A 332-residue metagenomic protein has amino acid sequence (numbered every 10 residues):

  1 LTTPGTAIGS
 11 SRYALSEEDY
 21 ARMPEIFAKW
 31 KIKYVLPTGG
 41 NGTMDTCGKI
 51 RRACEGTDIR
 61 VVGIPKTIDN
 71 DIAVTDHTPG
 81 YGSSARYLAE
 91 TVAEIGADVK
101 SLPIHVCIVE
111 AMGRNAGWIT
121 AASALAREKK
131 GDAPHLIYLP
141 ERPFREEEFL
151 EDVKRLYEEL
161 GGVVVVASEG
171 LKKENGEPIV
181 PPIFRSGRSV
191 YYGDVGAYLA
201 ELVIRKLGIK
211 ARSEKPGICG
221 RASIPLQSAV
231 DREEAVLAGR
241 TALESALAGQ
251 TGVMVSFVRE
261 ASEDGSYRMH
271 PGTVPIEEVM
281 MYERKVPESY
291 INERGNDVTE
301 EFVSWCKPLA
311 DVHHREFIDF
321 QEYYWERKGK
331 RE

Functional and structural regions predicted by a protein language model:
L1-K33, G42-T43, I68, P79-G82 (+2 more regions): Glycine-rich oxoanion-binding loops at beta->alpha junctions
L1-S10, K66-D76, S101-H105, P181-I183: Gly-rich Lys/Arg/Thr-decorated short loops/hinges at beta-loop-alpha junctions or inter-strand turns that position
T6-S11, L136-P140, Q227: Short, basic, glycine/proline-bearing loop/turn elements
R12-Y13, G40-N41, I64-N70, E141-P143 (+3 more regions): Short, ordered loop/turn segments at secondary-structure junctions
P37-G39, D45-K49, A53-C54, D58 (+1 more regions): Accessory alpha-helical/coil subdomains and C-terminal extensions that flank or cap enzyme catalytic cores
M44-D45, N70-D71, N115-G117, K173-N175 (+3 more regions): Flexible loop/turn segments at secondary-structure boundaries
P178-E332: C-terminal non-catalytic interaction/assembly regions of soluble proteins
